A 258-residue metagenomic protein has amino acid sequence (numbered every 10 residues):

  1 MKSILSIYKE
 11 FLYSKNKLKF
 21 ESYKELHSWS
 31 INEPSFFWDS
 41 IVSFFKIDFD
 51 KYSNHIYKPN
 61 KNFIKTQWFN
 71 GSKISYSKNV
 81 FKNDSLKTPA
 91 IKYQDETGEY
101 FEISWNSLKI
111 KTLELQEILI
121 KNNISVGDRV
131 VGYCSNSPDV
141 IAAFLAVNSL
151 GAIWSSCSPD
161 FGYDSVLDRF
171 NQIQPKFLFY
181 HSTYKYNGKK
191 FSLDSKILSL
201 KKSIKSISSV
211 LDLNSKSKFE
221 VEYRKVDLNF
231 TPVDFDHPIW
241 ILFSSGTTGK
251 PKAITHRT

Functional and structural regions predicted by a protein language model:
M1-N79: Flexible, non-catalytic linker and terminal segments flanking ANL/adenylate-forming cores
K17-L18, N79-I103: AMP-dependent adenylate-forming
K87-P89, D212, Y223-F243, K250: Conserved pre-ATP/AMP-binding loop-to-beta segment of ANL
T112-L113, I254-T258: Conserved structural elements of the adenylate-forming
I118-F161, S165-L167: Conserved AMP-binding/adenylate-forming
V130, V147, P238, S244-T247: Conserved S/T- and glycine-rich ATP-binding loop of Class I adenylate-forming
F161-L200: Conserved ATP-dependent adenylate/AMP-binding module captured primarily in the ANL superfamily
I204-V210: A short helix->loop->beta-strand "cap" motif at the edges of active sites that frequently abuts
